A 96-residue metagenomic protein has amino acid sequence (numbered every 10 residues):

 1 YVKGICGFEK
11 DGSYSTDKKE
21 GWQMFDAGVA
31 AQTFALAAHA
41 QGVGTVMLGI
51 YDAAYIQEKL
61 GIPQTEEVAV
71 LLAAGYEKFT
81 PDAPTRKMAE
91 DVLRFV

Functional and structural regions predicted by a protein language model:
Y1-V96: Acidic, surface-exposed loops and disordered segments
